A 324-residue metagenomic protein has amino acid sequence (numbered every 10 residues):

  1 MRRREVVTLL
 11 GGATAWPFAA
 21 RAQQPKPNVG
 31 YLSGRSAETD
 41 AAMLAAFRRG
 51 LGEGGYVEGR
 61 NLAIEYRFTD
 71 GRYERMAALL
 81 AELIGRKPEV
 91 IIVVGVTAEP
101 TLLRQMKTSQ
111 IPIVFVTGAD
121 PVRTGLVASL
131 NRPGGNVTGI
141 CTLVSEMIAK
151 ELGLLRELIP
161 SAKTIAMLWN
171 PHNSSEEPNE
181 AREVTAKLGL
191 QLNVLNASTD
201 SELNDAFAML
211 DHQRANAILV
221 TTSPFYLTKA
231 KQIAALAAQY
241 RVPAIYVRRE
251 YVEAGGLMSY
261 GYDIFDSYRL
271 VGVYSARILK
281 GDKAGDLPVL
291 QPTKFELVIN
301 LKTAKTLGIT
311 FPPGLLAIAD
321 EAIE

Functional and structural regions predicted by a protein language model:
M1-E324: Short hydrophobic alpha-helices and adjacent helix-cap/hinge residues
